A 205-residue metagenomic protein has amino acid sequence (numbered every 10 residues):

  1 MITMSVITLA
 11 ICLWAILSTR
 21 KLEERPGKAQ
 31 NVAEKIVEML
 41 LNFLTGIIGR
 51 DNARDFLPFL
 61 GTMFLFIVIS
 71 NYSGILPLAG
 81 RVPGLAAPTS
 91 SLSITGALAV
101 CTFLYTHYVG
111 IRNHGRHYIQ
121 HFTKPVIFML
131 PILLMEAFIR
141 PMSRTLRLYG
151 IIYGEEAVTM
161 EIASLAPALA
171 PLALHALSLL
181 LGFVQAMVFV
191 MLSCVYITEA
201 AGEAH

Functional and structural regions predicted by a protein language model:
M1-H205: Selective transmembrane helix interface/packing segments
